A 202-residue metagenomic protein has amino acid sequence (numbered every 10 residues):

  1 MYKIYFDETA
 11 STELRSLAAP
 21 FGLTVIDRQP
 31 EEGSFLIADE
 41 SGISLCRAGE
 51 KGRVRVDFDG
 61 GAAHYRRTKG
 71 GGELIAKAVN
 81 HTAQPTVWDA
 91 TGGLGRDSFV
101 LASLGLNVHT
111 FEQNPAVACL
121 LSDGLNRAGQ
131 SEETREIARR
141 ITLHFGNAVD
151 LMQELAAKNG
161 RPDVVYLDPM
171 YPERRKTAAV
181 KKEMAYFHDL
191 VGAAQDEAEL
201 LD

Functional and structural regions predicted by a protein language model:
M1-V87, S103, E154-L155: S-adenosyl-L-methionine
T24, N107, R140-T142: Conserved beta-strand segments of alpha/beta enzyme cores
E32-G33, Q84-P85, L106, R139 (+1 more regions): Short coil/turn segments at beta-strand junctions that form active-site/ligand-binding loops
A76-V117: Hydrophobic alpha-helical segments and helix pairs
V87-V100, R161-K181: Conserved proline-anchored active-site loop of SAM-dependent methyltransferases that bridges a beta-strand
A102-G105, D123-N126, K158-N159, A179-K182: Short, glycine/charged-enriched secondary-structure capping and boundary segments
F111-V164: S-adenosyl-L-methionine
P169-L200: Mobile active-site "lid"/loop adjacent to the S-adenosyl-L-methionine
